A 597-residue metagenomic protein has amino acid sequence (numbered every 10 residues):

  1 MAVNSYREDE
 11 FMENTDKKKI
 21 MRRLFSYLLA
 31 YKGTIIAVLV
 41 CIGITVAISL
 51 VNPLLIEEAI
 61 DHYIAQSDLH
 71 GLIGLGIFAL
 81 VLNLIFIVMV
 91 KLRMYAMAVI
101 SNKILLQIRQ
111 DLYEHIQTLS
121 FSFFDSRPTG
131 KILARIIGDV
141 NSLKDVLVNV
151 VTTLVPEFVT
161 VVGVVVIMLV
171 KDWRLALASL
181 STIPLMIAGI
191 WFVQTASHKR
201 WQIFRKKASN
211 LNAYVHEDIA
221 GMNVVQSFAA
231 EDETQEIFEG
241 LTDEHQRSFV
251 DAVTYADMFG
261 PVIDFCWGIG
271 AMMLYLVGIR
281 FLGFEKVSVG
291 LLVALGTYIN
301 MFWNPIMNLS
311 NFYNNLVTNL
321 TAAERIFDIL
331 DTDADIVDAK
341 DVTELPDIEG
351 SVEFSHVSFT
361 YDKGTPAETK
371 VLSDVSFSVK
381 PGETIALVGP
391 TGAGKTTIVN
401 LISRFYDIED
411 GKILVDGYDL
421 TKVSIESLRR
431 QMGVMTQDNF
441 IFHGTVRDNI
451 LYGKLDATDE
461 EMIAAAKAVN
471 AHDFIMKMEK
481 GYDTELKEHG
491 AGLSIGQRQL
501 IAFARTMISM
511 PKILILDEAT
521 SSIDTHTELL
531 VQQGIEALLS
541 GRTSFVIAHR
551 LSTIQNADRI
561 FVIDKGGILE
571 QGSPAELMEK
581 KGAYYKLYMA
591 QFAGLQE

Functional and structural regions predicted by a protein language model:
M1-S49, I64-L75, R93-M97, S101 (+10 more regions): Membrane-integrated ABC transporters
I20, L28, M97-S101, H115-V162 (+1 more regions): Juxtamembrane loop-to-helix connectors within ABC transporter transmembrane domains
R22-F25, G33-L54, E58, L75 (+7 more regions): Alpha-helical segments in transporter systems
A30, T34-A47, L75-F86, N149-I203 (+3 more regions): Transmembrane helices of ABC transporter permease
D68-G74, I167-S181, D251, Y255-E324 (+1 more regions): Helix-loop-helix
F121-S122, G138-L147, V151, V155 (+7 more regions): An intracellular "coupling" helix at the cytosolic face of ABC transporter transmembrane type-1 domains
D338, L345-E597: ABC-type nucleotide-binding domain
